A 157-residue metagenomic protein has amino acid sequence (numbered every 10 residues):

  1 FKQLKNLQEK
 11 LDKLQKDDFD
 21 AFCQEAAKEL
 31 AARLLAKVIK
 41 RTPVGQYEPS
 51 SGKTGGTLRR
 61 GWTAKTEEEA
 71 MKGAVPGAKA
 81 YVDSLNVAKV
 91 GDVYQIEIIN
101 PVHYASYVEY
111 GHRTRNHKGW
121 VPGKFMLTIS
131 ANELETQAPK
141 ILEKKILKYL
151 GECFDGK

Functional and structural regions predicted by a protein language model:
F1-K157: Short, Lys/Arg-rich flexible segments
